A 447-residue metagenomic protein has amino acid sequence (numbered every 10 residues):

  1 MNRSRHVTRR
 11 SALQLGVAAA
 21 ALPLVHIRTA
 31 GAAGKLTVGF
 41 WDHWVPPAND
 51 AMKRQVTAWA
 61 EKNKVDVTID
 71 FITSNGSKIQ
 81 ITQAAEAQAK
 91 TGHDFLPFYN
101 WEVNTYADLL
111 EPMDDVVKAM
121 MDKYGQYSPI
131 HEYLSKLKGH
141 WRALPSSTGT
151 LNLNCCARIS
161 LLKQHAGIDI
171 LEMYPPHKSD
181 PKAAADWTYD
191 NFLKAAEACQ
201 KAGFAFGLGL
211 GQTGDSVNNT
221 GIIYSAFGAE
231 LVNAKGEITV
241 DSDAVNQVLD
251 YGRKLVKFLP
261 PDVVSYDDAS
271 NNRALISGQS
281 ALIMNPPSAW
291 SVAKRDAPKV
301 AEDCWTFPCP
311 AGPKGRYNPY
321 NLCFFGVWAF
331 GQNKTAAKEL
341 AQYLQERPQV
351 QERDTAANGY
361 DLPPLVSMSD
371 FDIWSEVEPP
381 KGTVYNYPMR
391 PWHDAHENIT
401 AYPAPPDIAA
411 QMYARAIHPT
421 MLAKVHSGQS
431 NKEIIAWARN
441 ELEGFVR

Functional and structural regions predicted by a protein language model:
N2-T8, A12-A107, K118-G125, T150-L151 (+10 more regions): Conserved N-terminal structural module of periplasmic/extracytoplasmic solute-binding proteins
I72-T82, D186-N191, V263-I276: Short helix-initiation/N-cap motifs at beta->coil->alpha
D94-P97, A281-N285: Paired acidic/hydrophobic, glycine-rich loop segments that form the ligand-binding mouth/hinge of periplasmic-binding
Y99-N154, D303-P310, G382-V384: Hinge/lid segment of periplasmic solute-binding proteins
W101, S288-A301, P313-I417: C-terminal lobe and pocket-closing loops of periplasmic/extracytoplasmic Venus-flytrap solute-binding proteins
D115-Y127, Y133, I168-A185, A229-V248 (+2 more regions): Short, solvent-exposed loop/beta-turn-alpha elements that line the ligand-binding surface or hinge of extracytoplasmic
N154, S225, L249, D303-G326: Periplasmic-binding protein-like
Y189-C199, A234-S265: Glycine-centered hinge/linker elements that transmit conformational signals in sensory and ligand-binding systems
